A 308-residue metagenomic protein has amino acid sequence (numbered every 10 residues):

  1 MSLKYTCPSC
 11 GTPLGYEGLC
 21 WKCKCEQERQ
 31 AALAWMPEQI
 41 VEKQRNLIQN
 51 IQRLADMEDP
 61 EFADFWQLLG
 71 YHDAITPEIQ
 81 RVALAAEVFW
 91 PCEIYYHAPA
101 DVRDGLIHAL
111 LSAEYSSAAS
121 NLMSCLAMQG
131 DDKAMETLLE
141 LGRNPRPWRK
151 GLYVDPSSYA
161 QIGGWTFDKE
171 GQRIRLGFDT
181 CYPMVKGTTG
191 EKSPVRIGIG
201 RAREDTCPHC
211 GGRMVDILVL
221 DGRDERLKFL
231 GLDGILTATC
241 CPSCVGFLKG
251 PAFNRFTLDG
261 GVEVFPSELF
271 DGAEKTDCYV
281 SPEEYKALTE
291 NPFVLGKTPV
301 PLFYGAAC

Functional and structural regions predicted by a protein language model:
L3-C308: Preference for intrinsically disordered or flexible, low-complexity segments and adjacent hinge/connector residues
